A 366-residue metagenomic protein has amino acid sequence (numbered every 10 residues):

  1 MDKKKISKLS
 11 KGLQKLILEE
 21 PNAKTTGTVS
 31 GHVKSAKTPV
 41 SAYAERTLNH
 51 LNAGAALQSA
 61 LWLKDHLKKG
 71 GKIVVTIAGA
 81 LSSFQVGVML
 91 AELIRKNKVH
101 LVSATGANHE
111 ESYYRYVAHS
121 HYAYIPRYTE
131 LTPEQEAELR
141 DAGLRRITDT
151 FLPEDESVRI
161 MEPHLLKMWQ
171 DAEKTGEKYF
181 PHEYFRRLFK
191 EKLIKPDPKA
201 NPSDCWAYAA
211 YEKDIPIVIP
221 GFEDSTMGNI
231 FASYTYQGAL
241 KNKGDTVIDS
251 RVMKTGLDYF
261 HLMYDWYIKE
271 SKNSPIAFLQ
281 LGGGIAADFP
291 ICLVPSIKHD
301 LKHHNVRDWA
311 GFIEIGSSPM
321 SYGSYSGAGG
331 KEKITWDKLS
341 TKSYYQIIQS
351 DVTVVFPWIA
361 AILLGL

Functional and structural regions predicted by a protein language model:
D2-A60, K64-L67: N-terminal glycine-rich anion-binding loop in soluble enzyme alpha/beta folds
D2-K11, L16-K24, G54, P275 (+3 more regions): C-terminal functional extensions of proteins
S59-I73, A209-K213, D265-P275: Glycine-rich phosphate/diphosphate-binding loops that line cofactor/substrate pockets in enzymes
I73-S82, V102, V218-F222, V247-Y325: Glycine-rich anion-binding loop/nest that anchors nucleotide
Q85-M89, Y113-H119, N229-S233, P290-L293 (+1 more regions): Short acidic, glycine/serine/threonine-rich loops at helix termini
M89-R95, S233-Q237, V294-L301, A328-E332: Short, solvent-exposed amphipathic alpha-helical segments in soluble enzyme and RNA/protein-processing domains
A91-M161: A generic, well-ordered mixed alpha/beta core segment in the N-terminal half of proteins
Q135-T226: Ligand-binding beta-strand-loop-alpha-helix segment within the catalytic cores of soluble metabolic enzymes
